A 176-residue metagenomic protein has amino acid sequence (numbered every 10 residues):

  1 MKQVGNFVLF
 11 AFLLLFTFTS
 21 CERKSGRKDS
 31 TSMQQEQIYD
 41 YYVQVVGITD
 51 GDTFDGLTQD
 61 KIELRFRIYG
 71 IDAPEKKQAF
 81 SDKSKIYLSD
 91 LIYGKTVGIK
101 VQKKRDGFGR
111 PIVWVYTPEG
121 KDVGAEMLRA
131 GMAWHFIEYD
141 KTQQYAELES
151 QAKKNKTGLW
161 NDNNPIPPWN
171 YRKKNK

Functional and structural regions predicted by a protein language model:
K2-K176: Small beta-barrel nucleic-acid-binding modules, primarily SNase/OB-fold domains and secondarily Tudor-like barrels
